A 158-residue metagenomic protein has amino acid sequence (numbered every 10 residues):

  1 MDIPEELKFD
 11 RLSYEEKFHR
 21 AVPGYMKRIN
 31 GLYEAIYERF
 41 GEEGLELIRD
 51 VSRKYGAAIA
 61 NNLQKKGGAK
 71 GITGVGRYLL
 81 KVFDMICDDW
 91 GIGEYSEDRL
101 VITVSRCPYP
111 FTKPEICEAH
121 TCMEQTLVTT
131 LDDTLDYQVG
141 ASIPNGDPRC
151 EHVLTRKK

Functional and structural regions predicted by a protein language model:
M1-R99, R106-A119, T134-E151, R156-K158: N-terminal accessory segment detector
L127-V128: Ordered core of a single globular domain
L131: Surface-exposed, gly/pro-biased binding rims or lids
